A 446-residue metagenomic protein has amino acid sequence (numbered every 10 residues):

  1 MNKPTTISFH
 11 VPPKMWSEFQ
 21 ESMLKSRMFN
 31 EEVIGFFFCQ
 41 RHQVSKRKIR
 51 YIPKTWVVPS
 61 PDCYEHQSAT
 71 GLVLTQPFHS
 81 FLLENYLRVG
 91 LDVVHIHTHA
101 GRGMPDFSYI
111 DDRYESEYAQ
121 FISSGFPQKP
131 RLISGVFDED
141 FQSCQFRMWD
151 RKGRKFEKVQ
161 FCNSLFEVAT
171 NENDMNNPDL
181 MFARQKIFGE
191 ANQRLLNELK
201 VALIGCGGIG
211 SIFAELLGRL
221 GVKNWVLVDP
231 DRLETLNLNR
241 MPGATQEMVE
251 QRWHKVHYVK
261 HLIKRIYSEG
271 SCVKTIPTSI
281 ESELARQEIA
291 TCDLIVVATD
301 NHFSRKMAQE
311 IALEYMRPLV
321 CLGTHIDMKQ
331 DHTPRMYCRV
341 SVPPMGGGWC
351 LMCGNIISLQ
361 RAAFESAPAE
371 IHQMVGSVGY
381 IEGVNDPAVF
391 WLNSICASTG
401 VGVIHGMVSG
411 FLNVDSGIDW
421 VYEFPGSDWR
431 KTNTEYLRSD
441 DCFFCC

Functional and structural regions predicted by a protein language model:
M1-V94, A100-A169: Conserved beta-strand-loop surface patch within small alpha/beta domains used for substrate/adaptor or ligand engagement
S124-G125, D138-R151, E167-E172, L195 (+2 more regions): Glycine-rich phosphate/adenylate-binding loop
K129-R131, E269-G270, Y315-R317: A short helix->loop->beta-strand "cap" motif at the edges of active sites that frequently abuts
N171-V201: A short, basic/flexible loop-to-alpha-helix module at the beginning of a structural domain
G189-R232: Glycine-rich adenosine-cofactor-binding loop
I209-A214, T235, H302-M307: Short glycine/serine/threonine-rich phosphate/pyrophosphate-binding segments that cradle anionic phosphate groups
N224-S268: Glycine-rich phosphate-binding loop and adjoining beta1-alpha1-beta2 segment of Rossmann-like nucleotide-binding folds
V256-L294, T299-R305: A structured beta-alpha segment of the ubiquitous adenosine-cofactor-binding alpha/beta core
